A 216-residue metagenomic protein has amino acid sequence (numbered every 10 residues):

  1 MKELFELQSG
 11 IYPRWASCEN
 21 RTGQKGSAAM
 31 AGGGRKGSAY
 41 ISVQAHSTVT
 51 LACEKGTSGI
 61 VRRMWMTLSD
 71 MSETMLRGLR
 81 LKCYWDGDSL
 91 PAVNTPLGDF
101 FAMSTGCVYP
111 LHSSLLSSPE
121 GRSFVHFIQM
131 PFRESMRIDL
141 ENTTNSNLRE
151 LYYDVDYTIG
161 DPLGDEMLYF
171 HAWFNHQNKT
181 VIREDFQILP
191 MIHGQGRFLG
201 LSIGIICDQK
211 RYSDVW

Functional and structural regions predicted by a protein language model:
M1-W216: Beta-strand-centric surfaces of beta-sandwich/beta-rich domains
